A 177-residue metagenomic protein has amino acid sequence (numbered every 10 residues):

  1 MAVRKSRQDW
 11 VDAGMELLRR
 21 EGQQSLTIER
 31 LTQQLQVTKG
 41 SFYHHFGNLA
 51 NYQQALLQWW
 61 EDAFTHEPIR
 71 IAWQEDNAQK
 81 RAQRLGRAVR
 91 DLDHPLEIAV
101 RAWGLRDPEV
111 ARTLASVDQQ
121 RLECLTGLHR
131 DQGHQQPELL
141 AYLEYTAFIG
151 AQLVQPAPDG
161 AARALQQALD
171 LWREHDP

Functional and structural regions predicted by a protein language model:
M1-K5: N-terminal intrinsically disordered/low-complexity leader segments
S6-D9, A13-N51, A55: Helix-turn-helix
D9, A13-E21, E67-I71, V100 (+1 more regions): Solvent-exposed, amphipathic alpha-helical segments
A55, H66-A99, E144: Hydrophobic alpha-helical connector segments
T65, L92-I98, P108-H134, E138-Y142: Amphipathic alpha-helical packing segments from all-alpha helical-bundle domains
G104-L105: Acidic, metal/ion-handling microdomains and their immediate structural contexts
A111-A115, R130-P177: Hydrophobic/aromatic-rich alpha-helical bundle segments in the mid-to-C-terminal region
